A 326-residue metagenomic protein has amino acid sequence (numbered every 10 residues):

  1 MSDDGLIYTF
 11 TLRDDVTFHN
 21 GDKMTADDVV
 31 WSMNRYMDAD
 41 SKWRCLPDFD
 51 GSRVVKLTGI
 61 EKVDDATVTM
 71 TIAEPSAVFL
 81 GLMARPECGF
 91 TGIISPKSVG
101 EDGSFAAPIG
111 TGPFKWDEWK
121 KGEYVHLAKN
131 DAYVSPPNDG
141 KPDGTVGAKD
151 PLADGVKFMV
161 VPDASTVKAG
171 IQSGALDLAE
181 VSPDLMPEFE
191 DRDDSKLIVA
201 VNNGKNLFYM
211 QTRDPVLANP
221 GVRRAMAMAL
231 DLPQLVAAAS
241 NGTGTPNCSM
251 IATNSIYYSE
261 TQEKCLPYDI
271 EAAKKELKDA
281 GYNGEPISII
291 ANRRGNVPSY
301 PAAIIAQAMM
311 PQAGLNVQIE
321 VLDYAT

Functional and structural regions predicted by a protein language model:
M1-K42, V63, T69, G170 (+1 more regions): Aromatic- and charge-enriched surface segment that lines or borders ligand/interaction sites
D3, D163, K274, K278-T326: Ligand/substrate-recognition segments at binding pockets and active sites
I7-F10, V29-M33, V68-M70, G112-K115 (+4 more regions): Short, well-ordered beta-strand elements
T9-T11, V30, L46-P96, P113-K120: Surface-exposed binding/hinge segments that line and control ligand-binding clefts or catalytic entry sites
H19, T71-F90, I109-D163, M186-K205: Aromatic-rich, solvent-exposed beta-strand/loop patch
G21-K23, D28, A164-A175, R192 (+3 more regions): Short helices/loops that flank or line small-molecule/ion binding pockets
F114, T245-D279, R293-P301: Structural transition elements
R213, L217-S255, P298-A302: Periplasmic-binding protein-like
